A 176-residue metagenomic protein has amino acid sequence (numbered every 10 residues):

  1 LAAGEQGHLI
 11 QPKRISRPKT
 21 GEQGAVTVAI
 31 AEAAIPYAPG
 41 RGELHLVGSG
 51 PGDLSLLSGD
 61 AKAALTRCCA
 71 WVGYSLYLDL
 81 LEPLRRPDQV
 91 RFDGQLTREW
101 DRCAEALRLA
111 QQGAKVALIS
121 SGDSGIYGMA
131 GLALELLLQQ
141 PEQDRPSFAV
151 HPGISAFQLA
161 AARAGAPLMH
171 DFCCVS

Functional and structural regions predicted by a protein language model:
L1-V47, V116, Q143, S147 (+1 more regions): Beta-strand/loop-alpha-helix module characteristic of Rossmann-like adenine-cofactor folds
A29-L54, G59-H151, L159: Class I S-adenosyl-L-methionine
